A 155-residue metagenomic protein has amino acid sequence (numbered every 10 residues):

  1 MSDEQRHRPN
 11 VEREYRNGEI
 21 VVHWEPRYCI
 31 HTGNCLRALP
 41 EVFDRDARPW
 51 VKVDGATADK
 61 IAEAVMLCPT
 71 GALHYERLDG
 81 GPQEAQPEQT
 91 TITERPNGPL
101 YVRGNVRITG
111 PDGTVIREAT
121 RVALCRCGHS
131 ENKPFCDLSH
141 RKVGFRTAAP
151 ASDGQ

Functional and structural regions predicted by a protein language model:
M1-E19, P150-Q155: Iron-sulfur (Fe-S) cluster-binding modules
S2-E4, V53-L78, T90-R107: Short Fe-S-cluster ligation motifs
P9-I30, F43-E63, L78-Q83, G113-L124: Ferredoxin-like iron-sulfur electron-transfer modules
C29, C68, C125-C127, C136: Short cysteine-rich clusters marking metal-coordination/redox-active sites
G33-R45, Y101-T114: A short, structured beta-strand/loop element
N34-A47, V65-D79, K133-K142: Iron-sulfur cluster-binding cysteine motifs and their immediate structural context in ferredoxin-like electron-transfer
R77-T91, T147-D153: Polybasic, low-complexity binding patches
E131-Q155: Short histidine
